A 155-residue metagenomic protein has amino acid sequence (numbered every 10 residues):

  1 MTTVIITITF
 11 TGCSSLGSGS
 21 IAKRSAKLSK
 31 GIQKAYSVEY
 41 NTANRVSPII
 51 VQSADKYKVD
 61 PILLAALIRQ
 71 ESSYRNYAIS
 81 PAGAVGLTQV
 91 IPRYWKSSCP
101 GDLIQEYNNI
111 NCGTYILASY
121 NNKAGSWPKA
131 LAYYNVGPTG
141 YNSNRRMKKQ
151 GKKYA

Functional and structural regions predicted by a protein language model:
M1-T3: Sec-dependent signal peptide recognition, specifically the positively charged N-region followed immediately by
T9-G12: C-terminal motif of bacterial Sec signal peptides marking the signal peptidase cleavage site
S14-S72: Export/targeting segments at the very N-terminus of extracytoplasmic proteins
K27, G31, R45, I49-Q52 (+5 more regions): Extracytoplasmic/secreted proteins, especially bacterial periplasmic and envelope-associated proteins
Q70-S73, R93-W95: Solvent-exposed coil/turn segments that connect beta secondary-structure elements in extracytoplasmic/periplasmic
S72, I116, G125-G151: Acidic helix/loop microenvironments that form the catalytic cleft of cell-wall polysaccharide enzymes
S80-S98, G113: Substrate-binding/active-site groove segments that recognize and process beta-1,4-linked N-acetyl-hexosamine
P100-N109: A short, structured beta-strand-centered segment in the mid-to-C-terminal lobe of catalytic cores from group-transfer
